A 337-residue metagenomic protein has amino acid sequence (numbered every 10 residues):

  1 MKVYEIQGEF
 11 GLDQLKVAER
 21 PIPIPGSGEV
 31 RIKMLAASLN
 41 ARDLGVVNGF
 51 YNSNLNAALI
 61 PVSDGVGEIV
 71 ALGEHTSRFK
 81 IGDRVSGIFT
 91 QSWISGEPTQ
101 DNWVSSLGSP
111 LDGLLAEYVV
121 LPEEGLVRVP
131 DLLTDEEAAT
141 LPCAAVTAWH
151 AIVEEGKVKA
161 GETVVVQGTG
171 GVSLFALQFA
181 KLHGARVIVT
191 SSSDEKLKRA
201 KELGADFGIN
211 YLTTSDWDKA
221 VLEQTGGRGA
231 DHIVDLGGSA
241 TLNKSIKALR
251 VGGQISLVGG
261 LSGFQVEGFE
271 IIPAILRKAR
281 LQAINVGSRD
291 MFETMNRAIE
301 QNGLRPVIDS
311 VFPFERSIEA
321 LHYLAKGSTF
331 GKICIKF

Functional and structural regions predicted by a protein language model:
M1-V66, L121, A325, K336: Short N-terminal strand-loop motif that marks the start of NAD(P)H/FAD-dependent oxidoreductase cofactor-binding domains
Y4, G227, G303-V307, I318-F337: C-terminal capping/lid region of NAD(P)-dependent oxidoreductase domains
P21-A37, F50-I94, P110-D112, P130-L133: Glycine-rich beta-strand-centered segment in the early N-terminal region that forms part of a ligand/cofactor-binding
T90-Q167, E202: NAD(P)H dinucleotide-binding glycine-rich loop of Rossmann-like/cofactor-binding domains, especially the beta1-alpha1
N102-V104, H183, D194, K201 (+2 more regions): Glycine-rich phosphate-binding loop and adjacent beta-alpha segment of Rossmann(oid) nucleotide-cofactor-binding
T163-T169, K181-T241: Adenosine-nucleotide cofactor-binding segment
S173-L174: N-terminal Rossmann-fold NAD(P) dinucleotide-binding loop
